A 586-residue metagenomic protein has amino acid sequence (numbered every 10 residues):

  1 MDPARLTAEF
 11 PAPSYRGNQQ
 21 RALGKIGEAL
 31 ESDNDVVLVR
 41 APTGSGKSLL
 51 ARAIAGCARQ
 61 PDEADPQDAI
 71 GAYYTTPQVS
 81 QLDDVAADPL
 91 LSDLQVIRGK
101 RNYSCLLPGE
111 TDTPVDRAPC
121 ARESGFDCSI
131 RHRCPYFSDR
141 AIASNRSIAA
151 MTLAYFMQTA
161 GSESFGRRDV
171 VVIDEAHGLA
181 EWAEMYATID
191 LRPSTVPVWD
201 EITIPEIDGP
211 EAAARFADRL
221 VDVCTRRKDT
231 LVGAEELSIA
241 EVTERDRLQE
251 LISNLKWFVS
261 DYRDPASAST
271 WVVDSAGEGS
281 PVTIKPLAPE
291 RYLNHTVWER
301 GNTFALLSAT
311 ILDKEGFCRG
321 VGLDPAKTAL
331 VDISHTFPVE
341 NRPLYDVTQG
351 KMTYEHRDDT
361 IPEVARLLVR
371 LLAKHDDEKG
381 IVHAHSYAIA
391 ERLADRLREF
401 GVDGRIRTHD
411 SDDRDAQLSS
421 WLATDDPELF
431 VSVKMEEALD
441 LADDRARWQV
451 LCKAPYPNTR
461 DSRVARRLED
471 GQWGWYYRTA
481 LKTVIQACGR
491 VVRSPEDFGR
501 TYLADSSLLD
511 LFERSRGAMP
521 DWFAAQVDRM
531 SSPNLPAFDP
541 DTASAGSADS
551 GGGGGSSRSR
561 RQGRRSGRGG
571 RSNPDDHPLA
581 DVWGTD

Functional and structural regions predicted by a protein language model:
D2-P11, Y15, G24-I26, L30-T43 (+6 more regions): Conserved coupling segment at the C-terminus of the helicase ATP-binding
D33-V37, L50-S92: Conserved SF1/SF2 helicase motif Ia
K47: Conserved lysine of the Walker
R98-Y103, L153-Y155, A384-A388, R405-S419 (+1 more regions): Conserved helicase motor
D127-D169, V431-E436: Conserved RecA-like ASCE ATPase "motif II neighborhood" in helicase/translocase motors
F137-S147, G401-F430: Conserved motor-coupling elements within RecA-like helicase/translocase cores
T348-R357, R414-L509: Conserved RecA-like P-loop NTPase helicase motor core
Y456-I485, S494-D586: Helicase C-terminal subdomain and adjacent C-terminal extension
